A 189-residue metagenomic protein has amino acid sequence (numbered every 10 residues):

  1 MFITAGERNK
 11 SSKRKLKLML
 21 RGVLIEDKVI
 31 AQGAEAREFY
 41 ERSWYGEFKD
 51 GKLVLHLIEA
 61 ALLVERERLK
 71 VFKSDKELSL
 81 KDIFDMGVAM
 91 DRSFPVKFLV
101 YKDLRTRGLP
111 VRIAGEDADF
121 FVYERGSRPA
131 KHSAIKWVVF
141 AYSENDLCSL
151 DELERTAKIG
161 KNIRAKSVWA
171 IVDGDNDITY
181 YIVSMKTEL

Functional and structural regions predicted by a protein language model:
F2-Y101, R107-P110, A114, R125-L189: Conserved phosphate-interacting/catalytic interface
D117: Phosphate/anion-contacting hairpin/loop surfaces
